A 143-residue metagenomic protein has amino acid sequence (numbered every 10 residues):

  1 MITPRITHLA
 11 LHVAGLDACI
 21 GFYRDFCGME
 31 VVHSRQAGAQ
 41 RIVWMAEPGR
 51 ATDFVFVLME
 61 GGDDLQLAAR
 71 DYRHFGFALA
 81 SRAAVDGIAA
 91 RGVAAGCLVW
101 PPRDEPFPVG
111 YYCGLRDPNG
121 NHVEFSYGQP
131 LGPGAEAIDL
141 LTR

Functional and structural regions predicted by a protein language model:
I2, A89-R143: Vicinal oxygen chelate
R5-A14, W44-A46, L65-R91, Y111-R116: Vicinal oxygen chelate
A10-D53: Core segments of cupin and vicinal oxygen chelate
I20, R24-D25, D86, V93 (+1 more regions): Short, surface-exposed helix/turn micro-motifs that flank interaction/cofactor sites
V32, D53-F54, W100, V123: Generic structural signal for well-ordered beta-strand positions
T52-F54, R73, P118-N121: Change "...and in nucleic-acid phosphodiester-cleaving endonucleases..." to "...and in nucleic-acid processing enzymes
M59-L65: Short beta-strand/turn micro-motifs at beta-sheet edges
